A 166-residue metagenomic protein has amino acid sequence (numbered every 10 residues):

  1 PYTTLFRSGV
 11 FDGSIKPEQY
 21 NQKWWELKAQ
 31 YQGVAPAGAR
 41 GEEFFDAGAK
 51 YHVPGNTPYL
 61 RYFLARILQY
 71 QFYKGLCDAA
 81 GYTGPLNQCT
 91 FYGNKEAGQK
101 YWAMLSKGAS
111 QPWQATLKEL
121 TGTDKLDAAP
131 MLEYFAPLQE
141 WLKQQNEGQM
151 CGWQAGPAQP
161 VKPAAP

Functional and structural regions predicted by a protein language model:
P1-T3, R7-P166: C-terminal, non-catalytic "cap/extension" segments appended to globular domains
